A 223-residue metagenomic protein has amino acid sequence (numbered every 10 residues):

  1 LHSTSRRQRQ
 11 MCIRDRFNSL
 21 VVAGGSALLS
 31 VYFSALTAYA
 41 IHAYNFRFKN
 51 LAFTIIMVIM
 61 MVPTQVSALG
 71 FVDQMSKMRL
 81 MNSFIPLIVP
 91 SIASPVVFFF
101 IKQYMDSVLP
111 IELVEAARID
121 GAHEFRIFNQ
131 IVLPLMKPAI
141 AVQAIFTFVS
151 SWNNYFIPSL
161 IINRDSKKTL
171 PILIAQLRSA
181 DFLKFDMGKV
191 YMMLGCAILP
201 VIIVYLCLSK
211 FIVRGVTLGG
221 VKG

Functional and structural regions predicted by a protein language model:
L1-I13: Single conserved hydrophobic/aromatic residue that forms the stacking wall/gate of nucleotide- or nucleobase-binding
R14-G25, I85, F182-L208: A membrane-interface signal for the N-terminal entry of alpha-helical transmembrane segments
R16, I41, V58, I111-I119 (+2 more regions): Short hydrophobic faces within alpha-helices
V22-I56: Transmembrane-helix boundary motif in ABC transporter permease subunits
S26, S30, I56-A68, M78-Q103 (+3 more regions): Faces of alpha-helical transmembrane segments in polytopic inner-membrane proteins
E112-L113, A122, R126, S209-G223: Short cytosolic juxtamembrane segments of multi-pass membrane proteins
D120-G121, P134: Glycine/proline-centered hinge or cleavage motifs at structural transition points of membrane proteins
S151-I202: Interhelical loop and adjacent transmembrane-helix boundary motif in polytopic membrane transport permeases
